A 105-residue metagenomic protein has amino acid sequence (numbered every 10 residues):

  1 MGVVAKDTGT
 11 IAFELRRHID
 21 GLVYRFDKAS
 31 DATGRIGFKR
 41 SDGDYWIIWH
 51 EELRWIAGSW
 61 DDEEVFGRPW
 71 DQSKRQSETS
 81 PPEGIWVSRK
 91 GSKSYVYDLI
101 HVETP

Functional and structural regions predicted by a protein language model:
M1-P105: Interface elements of modular peptide-recognition networks comprising either
